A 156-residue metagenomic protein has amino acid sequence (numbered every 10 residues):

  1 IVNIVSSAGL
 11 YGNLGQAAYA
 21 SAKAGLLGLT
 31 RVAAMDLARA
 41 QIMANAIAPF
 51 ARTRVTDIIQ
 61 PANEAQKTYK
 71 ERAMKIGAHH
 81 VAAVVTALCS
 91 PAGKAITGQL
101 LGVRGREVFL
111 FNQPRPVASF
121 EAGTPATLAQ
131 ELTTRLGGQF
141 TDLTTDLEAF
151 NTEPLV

Functional and structural regions predicted by a protein language model:
S6: Residue(s) in the substrate-gating loop at a strand-loop-helix junction that position the organic substrate next
G9-Y11, T53: Conserved catalytic-site region of short-chain dehydrogenase/reductase
Y11-A18, R39: Active-site loop immediately N-terminal to the catalytic Tyr-X3-Lys motif of short-chain dehydrogenase/reductase
N13-L14, T56-I59: Conserved catalytic-core motifs of eukaryotic protein kinase domains, centered on the activation segment
A22, T30: Active-site helix of classical SDR
L27-G28, A34-R52, A95-V103: Conserved Rossmann-fold SDR core element
A46, K67-V156: C-terminal helical subdomain
